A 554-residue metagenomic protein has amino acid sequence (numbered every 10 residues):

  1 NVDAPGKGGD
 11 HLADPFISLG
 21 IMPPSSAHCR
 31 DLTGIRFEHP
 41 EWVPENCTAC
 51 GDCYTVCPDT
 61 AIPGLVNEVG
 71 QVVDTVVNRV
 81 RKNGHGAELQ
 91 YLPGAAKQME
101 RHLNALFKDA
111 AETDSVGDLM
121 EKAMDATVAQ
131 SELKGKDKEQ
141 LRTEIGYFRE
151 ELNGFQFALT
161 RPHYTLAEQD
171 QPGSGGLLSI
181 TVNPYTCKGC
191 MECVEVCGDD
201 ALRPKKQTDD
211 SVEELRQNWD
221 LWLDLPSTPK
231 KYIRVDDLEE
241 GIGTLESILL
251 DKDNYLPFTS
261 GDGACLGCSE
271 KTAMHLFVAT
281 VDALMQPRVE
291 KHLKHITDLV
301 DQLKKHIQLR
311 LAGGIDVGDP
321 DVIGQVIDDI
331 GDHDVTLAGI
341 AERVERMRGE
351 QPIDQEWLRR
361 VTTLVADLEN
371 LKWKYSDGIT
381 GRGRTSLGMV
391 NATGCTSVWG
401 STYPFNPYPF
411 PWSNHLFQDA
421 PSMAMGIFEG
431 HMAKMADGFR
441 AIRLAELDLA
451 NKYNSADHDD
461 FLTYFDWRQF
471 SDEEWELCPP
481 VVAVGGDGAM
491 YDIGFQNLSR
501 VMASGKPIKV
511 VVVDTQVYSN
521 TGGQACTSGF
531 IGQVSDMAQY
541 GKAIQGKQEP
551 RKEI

Functional and structural regions predicted by a protein language model:
N1-C187, V194-C478, S528, Q533-D536: Ferredoxin-type iron-sulfur electron-transfer modules and their immediate structural context
T48, K188, C268, D492 (+1 more regions): Residue-level recognition of alpha-helix initiation/capping sites
G51-Y54, P184, M191-V194, V278 (+3 more regions): Short, well-ordered alpha-helical packing segments
G394, G486-D487: Active-site glycine-centered loops adjacent to acidic/histidine catalytic or metal-binding residues that shape
T463, W475-V482, G488, D492-I554: Glycine-rich ThDP/TPP pyrophosphate-binding loop and its adjacent helix/strand module within ThDP-dependent enzymes
